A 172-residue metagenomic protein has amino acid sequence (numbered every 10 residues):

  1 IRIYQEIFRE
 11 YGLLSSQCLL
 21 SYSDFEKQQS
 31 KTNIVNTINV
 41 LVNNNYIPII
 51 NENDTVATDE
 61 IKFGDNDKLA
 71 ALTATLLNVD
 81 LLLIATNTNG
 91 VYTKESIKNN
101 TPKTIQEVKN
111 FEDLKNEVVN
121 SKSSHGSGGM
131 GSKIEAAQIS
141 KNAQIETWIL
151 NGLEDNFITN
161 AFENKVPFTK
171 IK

Functional and structural regions predicted by a protein language model:
I1-K172: C-terminal catalytic "cap/lid" subdomain
